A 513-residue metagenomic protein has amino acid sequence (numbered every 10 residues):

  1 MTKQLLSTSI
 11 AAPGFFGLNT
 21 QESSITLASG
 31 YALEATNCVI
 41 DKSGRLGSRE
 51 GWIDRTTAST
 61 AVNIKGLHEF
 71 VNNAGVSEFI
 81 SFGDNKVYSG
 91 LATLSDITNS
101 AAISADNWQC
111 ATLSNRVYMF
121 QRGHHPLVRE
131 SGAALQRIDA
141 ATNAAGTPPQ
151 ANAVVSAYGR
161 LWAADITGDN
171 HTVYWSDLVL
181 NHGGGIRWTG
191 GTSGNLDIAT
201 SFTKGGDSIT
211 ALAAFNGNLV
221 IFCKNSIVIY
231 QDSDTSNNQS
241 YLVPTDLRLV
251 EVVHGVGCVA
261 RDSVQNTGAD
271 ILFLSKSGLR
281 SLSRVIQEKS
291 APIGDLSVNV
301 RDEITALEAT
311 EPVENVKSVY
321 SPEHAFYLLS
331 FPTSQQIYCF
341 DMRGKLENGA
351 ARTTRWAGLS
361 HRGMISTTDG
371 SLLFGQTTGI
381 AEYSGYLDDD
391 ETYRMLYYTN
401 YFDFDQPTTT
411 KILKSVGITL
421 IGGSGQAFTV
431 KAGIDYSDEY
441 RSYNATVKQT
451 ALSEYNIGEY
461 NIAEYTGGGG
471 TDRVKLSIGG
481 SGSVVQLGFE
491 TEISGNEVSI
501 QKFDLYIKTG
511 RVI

Functional and structural regions predicted by a protein language model:
M1-D96, A101-Y118, G255-D270, L274-I513: Beta-sheet repeat architectures centered on beta-propellers
L27, L91, G132-A133, I198 (+2 more regions): Residue-level detector of intrinsically disordered, flexible termini and proteolytic processing junctions
E50-I64, L94-D106, Q136-N315, A351-G358: Beta-propeller and closely related beta-pinwheel folds
